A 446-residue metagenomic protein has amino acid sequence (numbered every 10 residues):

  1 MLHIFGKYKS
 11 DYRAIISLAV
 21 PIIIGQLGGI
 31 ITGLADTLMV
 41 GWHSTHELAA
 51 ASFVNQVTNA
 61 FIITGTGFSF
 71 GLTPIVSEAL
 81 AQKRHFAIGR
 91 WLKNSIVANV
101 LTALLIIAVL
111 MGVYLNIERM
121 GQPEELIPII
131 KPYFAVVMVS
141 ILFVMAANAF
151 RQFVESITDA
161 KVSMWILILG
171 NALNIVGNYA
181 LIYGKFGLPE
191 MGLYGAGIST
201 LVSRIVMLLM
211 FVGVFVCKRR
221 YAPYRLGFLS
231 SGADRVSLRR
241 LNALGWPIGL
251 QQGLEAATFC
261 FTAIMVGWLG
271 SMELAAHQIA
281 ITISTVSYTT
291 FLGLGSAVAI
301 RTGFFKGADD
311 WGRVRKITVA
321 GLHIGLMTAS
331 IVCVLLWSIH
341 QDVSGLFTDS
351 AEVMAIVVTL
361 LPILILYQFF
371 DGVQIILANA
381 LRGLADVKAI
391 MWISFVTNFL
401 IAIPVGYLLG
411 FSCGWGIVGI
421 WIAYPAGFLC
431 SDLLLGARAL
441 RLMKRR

Functional and structural regions predicted by a protein language model:
M1-I22, V76-L142, L188-W246, T302-Y367 (+1 more regions): Short alpha-helical transmembrane segments in multi-pass integral membrane proteins
K7-L38, W42-H43, N59-G71, I75 (+5 more regions): N-terminal transmembrane alpha-helices
S17-D36, V136, A147, G170 (+5 more regions): Transmembrane helical elements of multi-pass membrane transporters/channels
I22, Q26, T37-L38, P74 (+16 more regions): Transmembrane alpha-helix boundary and packing residues in multipass membrane permease domains and related
L27, I31-A49, I117-E124, A180-M191 (+4 more regions): Helix-terminus/linker motif at the lipid-water interface of multi-pass membrane proteins
T45-Q56, I130, F134, G197 (+3 more regions): Small-residue hotspots at the loop-to-helix junctions and early N-terminal turns of transmembrane alpha-helices
L48-M111, V144-T158, V162-S163, A263 (+2 more regions): Small-residue-rich hydrophobic transmembrane alpha-helices
S69, V137-E155, S163-N171, A196-V212 (+5 more regions): Short runs within selected transmembrane alpha-helices of multi-pass transporters and secretion channels
